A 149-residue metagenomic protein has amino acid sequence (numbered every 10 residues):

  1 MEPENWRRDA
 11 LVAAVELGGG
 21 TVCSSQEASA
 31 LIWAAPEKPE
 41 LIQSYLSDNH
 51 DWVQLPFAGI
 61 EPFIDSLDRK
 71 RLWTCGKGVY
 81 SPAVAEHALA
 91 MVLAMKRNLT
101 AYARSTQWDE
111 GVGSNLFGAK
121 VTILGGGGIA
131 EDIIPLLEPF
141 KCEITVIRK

Functional and structural regions predicted by a protein language model:
M1-A30, E37: N-terminal glycine-/charge-rich "phosphate-binding" loop or analogous flexible N-terminal tail
E2, W33, L55-F57, G125 (+1 more regions): Short beta-strand/turn micro-motifs composed of small residues that flank or help shape donor/cofactor-binding pockets
A14, H87, M91, D132 (+1 more regions): Rossmann-fold NAD(P)-dependent oxidoreductase module
C23, I64-D65, V112-S114: Short secondary-structure boundary/capping segments
A30-R104: Phosphate/diphosphate ligand-binding glycine-rich loop within oxidoreductases
V112-K149: Rossmann-like dinucleotide/phosphate-binding beta-alpha-beta segment
